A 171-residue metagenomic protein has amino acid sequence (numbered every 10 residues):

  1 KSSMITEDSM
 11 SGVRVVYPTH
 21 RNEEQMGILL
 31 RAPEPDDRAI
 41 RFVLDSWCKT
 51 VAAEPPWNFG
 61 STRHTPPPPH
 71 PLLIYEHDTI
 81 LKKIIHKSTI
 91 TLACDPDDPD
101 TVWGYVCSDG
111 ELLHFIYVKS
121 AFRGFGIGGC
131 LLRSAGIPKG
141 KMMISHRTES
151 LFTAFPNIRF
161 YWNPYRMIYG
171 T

Functional and structural regions predicted by a protein language model:
K1-S9: Short, Lys/Arg-enriched N-terminal segments with co-localized hydrophobic residues within the first ~10-30 amino acids
D8-I74: Short amphipathic alpha-helix that is part of the acyltransferase structural core
N22-E24, P96-T101: Short, solvent-exposed loop/turn segments that connect beta-strands within catalytic domains and beta-strand-rich
P33, I116-A121: Hydrophobic adenine-recognition pocket in adenosine-nucleotide-binding enzymes
S61-I90, D95-D97: Active-site rim helix/loop that mediates acceptor-substrate recognition in acyltransferases
L92, P99-Y117: Conserved beta-strand in the GNAT
A121-P138: Conserved acetyl-CoA-binding loop-helix of GNAT-fold acetyltransferases
I137-M167: Conserved GNAT acetyl-CoA-binding A-motif
